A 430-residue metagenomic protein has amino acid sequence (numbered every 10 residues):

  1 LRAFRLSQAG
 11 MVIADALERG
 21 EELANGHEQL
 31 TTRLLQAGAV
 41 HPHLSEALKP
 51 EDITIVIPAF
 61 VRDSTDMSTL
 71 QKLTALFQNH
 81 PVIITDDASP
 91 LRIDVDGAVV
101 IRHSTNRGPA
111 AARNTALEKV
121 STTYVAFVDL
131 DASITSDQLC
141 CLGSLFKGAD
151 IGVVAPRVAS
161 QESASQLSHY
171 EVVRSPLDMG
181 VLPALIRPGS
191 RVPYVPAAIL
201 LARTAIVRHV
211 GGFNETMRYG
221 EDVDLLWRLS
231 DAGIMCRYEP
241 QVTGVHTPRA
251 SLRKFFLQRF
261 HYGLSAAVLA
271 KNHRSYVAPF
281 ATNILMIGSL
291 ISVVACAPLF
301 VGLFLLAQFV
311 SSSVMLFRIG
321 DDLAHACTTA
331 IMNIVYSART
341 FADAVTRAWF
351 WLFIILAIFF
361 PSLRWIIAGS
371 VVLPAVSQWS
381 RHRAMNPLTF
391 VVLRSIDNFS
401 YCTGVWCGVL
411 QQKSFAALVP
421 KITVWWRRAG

Functional and structural regions predicted by a protein language model:
A3-L6, V12-A75: N-proximal low-complexity "stem/linker" segments adjacent to membrane-targeting elements
V61, D86-D94, T105, A132-T135: A conserved acidic beta->alpha catalytic loop
H103-V120, A184-P193: Glycine-rich, basic loop-to-helix element that forms the pyrophosphate-binding segment of sugar-nucleotide handling
V125: Short aromatic/hydrophobic "clamp" motif used to bind/position activated sugar donors
D137-H169, T247: Conserved donor NDP-sugar-binding/catalytic core segment of glycosyltransferases
P156, E171-V192: Short, flexible, basic/aromatic active-site loop/helix in glycosyltransferases
Y219-L225, Q258-H261: Acidic donor-binding loop at a coil-to-helix junction in glycosyltransferase catalytic cores that engages
E239, V245-V301, L316-F390, R394-D397 (+4 more regions): Active-site-adjacent helix/loop segment of glycosyltransferases that harbors family-specific signature motifs
